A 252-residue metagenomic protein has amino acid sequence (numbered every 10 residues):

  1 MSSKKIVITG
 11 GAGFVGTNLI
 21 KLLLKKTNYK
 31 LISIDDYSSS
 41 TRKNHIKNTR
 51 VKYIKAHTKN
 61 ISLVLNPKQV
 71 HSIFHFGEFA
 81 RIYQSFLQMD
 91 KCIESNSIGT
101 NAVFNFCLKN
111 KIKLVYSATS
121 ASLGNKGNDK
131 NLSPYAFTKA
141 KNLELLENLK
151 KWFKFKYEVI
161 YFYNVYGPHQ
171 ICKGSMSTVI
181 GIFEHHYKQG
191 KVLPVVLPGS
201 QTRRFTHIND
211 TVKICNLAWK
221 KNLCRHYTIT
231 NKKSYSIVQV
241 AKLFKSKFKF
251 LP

Functional and structural regions predicted by a protein language model:
M1-V165, N209: N-terminal Rossmann-like NAD(P)+-binding domain of SDR-like oxidoreductases, especially those catalyzing
L23, F183, I214-A218: A short, amphipathic alpha-helix embedded in the catalytic core of nucleotide-handling enzymes
C107, K150, Y187, A218-W219: Hydrophobic pocket-lining residues that define ligand/cofactor binding sites across diverse proteins
K126, P168-I171, V238: Short beta-loop-alpha junction of Rossmann-like oxidoreductase domains
L132-Y135, Y163-S177, L197-I208: Glycine-rich "substrate-gating" loop/helix at the edge of Rossmann-like oxidoreductase active sites
K141, G167, F248-L251: Structured catalytic cores of enzymes that bind and process phosphorylated ligands/cofactors
K141-L149, V179, F183, V240 (+1 more regions): Hydrophobic alpha-helix immediately C-terminal to the catalytic Tyr-X-X-X-Lys motif of short-chain
K188-P252: C-terminal substrate-binding subdomain of Rossmann-fold SDR/epimerase-dehydratase oxidoreductases
